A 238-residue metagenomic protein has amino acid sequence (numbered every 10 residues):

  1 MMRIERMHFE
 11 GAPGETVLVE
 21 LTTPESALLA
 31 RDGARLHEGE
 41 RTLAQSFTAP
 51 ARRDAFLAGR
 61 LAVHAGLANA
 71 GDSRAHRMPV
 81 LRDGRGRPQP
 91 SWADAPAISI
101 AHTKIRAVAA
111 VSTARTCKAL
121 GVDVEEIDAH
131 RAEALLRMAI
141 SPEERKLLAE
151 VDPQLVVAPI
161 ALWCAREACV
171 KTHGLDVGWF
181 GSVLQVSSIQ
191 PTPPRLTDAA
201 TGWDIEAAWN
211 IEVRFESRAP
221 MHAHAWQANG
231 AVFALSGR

Functional and structural regions predicted by a protein language model:
M1-R238: Core catalytic alpha/beta fold that binds nucleotide/phospho-ligands
